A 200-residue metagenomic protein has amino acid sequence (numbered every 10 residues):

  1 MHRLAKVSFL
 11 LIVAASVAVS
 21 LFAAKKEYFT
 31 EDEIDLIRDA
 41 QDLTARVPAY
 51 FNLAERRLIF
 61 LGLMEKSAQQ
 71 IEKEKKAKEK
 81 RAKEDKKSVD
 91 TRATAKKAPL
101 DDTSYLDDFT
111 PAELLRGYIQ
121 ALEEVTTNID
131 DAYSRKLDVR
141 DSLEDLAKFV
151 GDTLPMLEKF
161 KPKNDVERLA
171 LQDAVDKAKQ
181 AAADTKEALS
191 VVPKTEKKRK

Functional and structural regions predicted by a protein language model:
M1-V7: Positively charged n-region of N-terminal signal peptides that target proteins for export
R3, F22-A23: Short, low-complexity interaction segments enriched in Ser/Thr/Pro/Gly
S8-A18: Bacterial N-terminal signal peptides
A23-K200: Long, charged/polar, soluble alpha-helical segments
